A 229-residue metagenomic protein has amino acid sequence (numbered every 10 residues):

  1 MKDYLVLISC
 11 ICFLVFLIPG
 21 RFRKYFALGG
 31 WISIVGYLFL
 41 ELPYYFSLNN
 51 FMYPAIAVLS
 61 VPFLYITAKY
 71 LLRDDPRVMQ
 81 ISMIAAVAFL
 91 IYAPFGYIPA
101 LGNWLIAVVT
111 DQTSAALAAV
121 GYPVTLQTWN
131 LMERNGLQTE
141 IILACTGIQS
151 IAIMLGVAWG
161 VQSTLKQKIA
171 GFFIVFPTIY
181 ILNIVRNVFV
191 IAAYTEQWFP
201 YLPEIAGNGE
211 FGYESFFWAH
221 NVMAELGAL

Functional and structural regions predicted by a protein language model:
M1-L229: Hydrophobic N-terminal alpha-helices or hydrophobic patches in metabolic proteins across all domains of life
